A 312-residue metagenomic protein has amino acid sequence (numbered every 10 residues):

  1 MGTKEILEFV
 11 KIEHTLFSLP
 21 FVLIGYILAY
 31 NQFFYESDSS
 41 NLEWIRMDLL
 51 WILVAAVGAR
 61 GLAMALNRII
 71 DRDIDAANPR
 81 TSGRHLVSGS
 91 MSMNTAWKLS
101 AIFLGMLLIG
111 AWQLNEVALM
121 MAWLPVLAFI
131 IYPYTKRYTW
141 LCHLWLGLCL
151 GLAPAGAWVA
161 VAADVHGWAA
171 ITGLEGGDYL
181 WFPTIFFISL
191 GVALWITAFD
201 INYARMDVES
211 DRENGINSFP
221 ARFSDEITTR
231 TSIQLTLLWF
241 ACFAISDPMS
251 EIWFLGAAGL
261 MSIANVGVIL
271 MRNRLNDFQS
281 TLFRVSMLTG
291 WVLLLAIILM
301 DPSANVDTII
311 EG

Functional and structural regions predicted by a protein language model:
M1-G312: Multi-pass alpha-helical membrane architecture of UbiA-family and related isoprenoid/lipid prenyltransferases
